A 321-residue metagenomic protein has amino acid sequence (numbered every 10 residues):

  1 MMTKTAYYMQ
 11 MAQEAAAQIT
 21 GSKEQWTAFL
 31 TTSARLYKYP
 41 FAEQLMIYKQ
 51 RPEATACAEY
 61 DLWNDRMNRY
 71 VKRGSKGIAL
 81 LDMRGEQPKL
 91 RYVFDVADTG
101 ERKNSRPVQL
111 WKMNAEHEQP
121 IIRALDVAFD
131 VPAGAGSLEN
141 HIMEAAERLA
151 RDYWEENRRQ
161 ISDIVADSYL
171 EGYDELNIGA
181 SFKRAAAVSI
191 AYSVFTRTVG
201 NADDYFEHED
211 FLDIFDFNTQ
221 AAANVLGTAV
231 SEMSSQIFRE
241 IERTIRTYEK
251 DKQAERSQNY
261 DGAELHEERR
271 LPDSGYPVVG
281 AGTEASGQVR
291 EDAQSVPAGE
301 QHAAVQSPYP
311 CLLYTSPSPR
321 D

Functional and structural regions predicted by a protein language model:
M1-A263, P272, P277-V279, S286 (+2 more regions): N-terminal accessory/interface modules of nucleic-acid-binding and processing proteins
Q288-L313: C-terminal accessory domains/tails appended to large, multi-domain proteins
Y314-D321: Conserved small/polar residues in nucleotide/adenosyl-binding loops
